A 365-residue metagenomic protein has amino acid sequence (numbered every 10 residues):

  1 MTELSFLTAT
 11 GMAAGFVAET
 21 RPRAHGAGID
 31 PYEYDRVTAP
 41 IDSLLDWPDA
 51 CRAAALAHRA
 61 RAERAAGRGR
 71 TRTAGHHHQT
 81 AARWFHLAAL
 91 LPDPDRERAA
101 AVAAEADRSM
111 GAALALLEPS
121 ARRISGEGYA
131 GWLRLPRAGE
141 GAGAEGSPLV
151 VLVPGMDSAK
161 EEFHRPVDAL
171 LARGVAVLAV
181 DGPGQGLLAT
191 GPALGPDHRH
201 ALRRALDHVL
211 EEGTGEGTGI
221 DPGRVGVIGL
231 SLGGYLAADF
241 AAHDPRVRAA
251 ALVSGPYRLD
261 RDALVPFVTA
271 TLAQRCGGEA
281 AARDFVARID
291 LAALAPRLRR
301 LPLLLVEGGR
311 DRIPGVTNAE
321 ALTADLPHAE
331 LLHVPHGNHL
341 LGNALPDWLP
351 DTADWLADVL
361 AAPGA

Functional and structural regions predicted by a protein language model:
M156-D168: The serine-hydrolase catalytic nucleophile loop
E162, P192-T214, G219, D239: Alpha/beta-hydrolase active-site loop
L170-L187: Conserved alpha/beta-hydrolase
G213-S231: Alpha/beta-hydrolase fold nucleophile elbow
L236-F285: Hydrolase active-site cap/lid region
L298-R299, L305-E307: Short beta-strand/loop motif that positions the catalytic acidic residue of the alpha/beta-hydrolase fold
R312-N318: Conserved alpha/beta-hydrolase "acid-adjacent" motif
G337-L349: Catalytic histidine-centered segment of alpha/beta-hydrolase-like enzymes
